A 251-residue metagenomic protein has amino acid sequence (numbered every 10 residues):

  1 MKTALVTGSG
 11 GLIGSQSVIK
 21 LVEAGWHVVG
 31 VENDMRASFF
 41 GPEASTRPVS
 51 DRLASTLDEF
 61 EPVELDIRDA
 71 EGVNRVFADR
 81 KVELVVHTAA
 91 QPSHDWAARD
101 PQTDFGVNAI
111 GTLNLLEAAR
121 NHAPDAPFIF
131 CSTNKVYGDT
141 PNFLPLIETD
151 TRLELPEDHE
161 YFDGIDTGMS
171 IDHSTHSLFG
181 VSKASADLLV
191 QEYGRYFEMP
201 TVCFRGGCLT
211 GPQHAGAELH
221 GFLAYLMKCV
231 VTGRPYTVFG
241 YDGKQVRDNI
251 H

Functional and structural regions predicted by a protein language model:
M1-G207: N-terminal Rossmann-like NAD(P)+-binding domain of SDR-like oxidoreductases, especially those catalyzing
P42, F143-P145, G216-Y225: A glycine/serine/threonine-rich, flexible loop-to-helix segment that serves as the NAD(P) cofactor-binding "lid"
A97, D163-S177, T201-A215, L226-I250: A conserved pocket-lining segment of Rossmann-fold NAD(P)-dependent short-chain dehydrogenase/reductase
C131, G221, Q245: A conserved catalytic-core signature of glycosyltransferases
